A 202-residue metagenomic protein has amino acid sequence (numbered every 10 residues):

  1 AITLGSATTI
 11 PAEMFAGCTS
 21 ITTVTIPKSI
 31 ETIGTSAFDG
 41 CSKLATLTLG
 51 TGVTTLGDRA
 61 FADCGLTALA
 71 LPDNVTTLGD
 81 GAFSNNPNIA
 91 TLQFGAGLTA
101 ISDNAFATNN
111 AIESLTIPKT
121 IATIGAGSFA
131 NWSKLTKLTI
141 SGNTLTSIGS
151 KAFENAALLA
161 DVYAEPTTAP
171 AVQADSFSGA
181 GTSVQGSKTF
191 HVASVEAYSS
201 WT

Functional and structural regions predicted by a protein language model:
A1-T9, T19-T32, S42-T55, C64-T77 (+5 more regions): Structural signature of tandem-repeat unit edges
P11-M14, G34-D39, G57-A60, G79-A82 (+4 more regions): Consensus positions within tandem repeat domains that build extended binding/scaffold surfaces
A37, A60, A82, A105 (+3 more regions): Generic detector of bulky aromatic hydrophobic side chains
A174-G181, A197-T202: Short, aromatic/basic amphipathic alpha-helical patches
